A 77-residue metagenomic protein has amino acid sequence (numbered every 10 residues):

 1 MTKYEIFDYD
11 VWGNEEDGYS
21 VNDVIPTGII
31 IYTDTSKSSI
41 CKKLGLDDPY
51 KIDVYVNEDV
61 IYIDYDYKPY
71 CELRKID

Functional and structural regions predicted by a protein language model:
M1-P26: Short aromatic-glycine-(Arg/Gly/Cys) micro-motifs in beta-strand/loop hairpins
E5-D8, T33, V56, K68: Compositionally biased, low-structure terminal segments
Y9-V11, D23, K37, I61-D64: N-terminal targeting/docking segments
N22-I31, Y70, I76: Local beta-strand/beta-hairpin segments that build beta-sheet-rich folds
V24, Y32-Y50: A short, charged, amphipathic alpha-helix used as a generic interaction element across diverse proteins
K42-D77: Short, mixed-charge low-complexity intrinsically disordered segments
